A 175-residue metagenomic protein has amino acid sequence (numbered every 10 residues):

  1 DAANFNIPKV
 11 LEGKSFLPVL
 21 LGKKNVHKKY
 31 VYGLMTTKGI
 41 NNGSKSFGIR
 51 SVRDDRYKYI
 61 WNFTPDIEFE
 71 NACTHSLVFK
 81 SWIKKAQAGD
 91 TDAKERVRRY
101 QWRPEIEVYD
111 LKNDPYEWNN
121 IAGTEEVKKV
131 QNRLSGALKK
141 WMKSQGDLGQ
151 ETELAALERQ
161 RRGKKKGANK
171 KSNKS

Functional and structural regions predicted by a protein language model:
F5-E107, R162, K166: C-terminal cap/loop subdomain of S1 sulfatases and analogous C-terminal strand-loop tails that border
G89-I106, L111-S175: Long, internal low-complexity/basic segments
